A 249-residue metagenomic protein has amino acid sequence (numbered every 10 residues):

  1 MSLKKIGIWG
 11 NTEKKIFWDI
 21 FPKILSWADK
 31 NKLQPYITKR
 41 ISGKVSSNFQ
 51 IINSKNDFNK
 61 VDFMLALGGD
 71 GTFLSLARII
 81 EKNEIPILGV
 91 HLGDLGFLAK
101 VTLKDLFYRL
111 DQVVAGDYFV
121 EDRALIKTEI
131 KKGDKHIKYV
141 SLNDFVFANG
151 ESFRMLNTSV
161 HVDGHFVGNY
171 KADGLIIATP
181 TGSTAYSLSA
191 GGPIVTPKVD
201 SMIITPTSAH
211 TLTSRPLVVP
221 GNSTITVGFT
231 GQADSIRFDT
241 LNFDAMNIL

Functional and structural regions predicted by a protein language model:
M1-F63, K104-F119, I130-Y139: ATP/NTP phosphate-donor binding region
I8, A66, I177: Redox-cofactor binding/interface segments in oxidoreductases and associated redox assembly factors
F17, G71-L76, T184-L188: Short glycine/serine/threonine-rich phosphate/pyrophosphate-binding segments that cradle anionic phosphate groups
M64, I87, L175-I176: Short, well-ordered beta-strand core segments
I80-L92, F97: Gly/Ser-rich helix-loop-strand patches that form or flank binding pockets for ribonucleotide-derived cofactors
L95-D173: Catalytic core of DAGKc-family lipid kinases
F147, D163-F166, L212-L249: ATP/nucleoside-binding phosphotransfer catalytic cores, i.e., glycine-rich phosphate-binding loops
N169-A172, I177-T213: Gly/Ser/Thr-rich active-site loops/lids in small-molecule metabolic enzymes that frequently grip phosphoryl groups
